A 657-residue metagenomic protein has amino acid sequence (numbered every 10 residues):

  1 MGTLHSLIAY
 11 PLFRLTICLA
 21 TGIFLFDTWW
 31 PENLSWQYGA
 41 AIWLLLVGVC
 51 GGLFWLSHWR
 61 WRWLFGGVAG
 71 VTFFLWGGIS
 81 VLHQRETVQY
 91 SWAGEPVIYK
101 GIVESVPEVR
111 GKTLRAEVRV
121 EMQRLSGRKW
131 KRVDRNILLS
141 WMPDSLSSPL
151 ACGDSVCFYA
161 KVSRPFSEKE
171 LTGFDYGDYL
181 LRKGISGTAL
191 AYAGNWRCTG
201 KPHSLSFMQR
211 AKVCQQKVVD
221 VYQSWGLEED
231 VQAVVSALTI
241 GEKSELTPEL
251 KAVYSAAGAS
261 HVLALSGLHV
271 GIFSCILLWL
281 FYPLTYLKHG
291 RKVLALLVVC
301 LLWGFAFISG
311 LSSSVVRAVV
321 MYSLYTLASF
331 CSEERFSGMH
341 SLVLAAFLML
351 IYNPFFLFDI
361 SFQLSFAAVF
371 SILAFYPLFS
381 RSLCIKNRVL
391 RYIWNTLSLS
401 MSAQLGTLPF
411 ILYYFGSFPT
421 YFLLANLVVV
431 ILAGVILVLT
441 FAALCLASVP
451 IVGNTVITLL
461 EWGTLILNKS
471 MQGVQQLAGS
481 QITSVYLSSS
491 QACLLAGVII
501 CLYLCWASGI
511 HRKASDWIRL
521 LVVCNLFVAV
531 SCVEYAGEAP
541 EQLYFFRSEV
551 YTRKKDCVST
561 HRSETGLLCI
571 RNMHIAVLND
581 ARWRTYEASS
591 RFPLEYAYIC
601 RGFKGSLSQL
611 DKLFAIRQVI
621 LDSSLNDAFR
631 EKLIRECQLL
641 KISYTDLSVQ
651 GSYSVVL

Functional and structural regions predicted by a protein language model:
M1-W29, A328-S329, E334-F336, A442-G473: Hydrophobic alpha-helical segments
M1-Y90, G94-P96, R317, I500-W517: N-terminal leader/targeting segments
G2-H5, S57-G66, G70-H261, E587 (+6 more regions): Membrane-interface helix/helix-cap signal primarily in integral membrane proteins
R14, G22, W59, A189 (+4 more regions): Hydrophobic alpha-helical transmembrane segments in multi-pass membrane proteins
G22, G101, A160, L238 (+7 more regions): Divalent metal-coordination and catalytic microenvironments
T28-G39, I360, P419, I482-L487: Membrane-helix interface and helix-disruption motif detector
S145-S148, D154-K161, Y179, R388 (+1 more regions): Non-globular, low-confidence helical/coil segments that flank catalytic cores
F207-Y222, V234, E242, L250 (+11 more regions): Hydrophobic alpha-helical segments of integral membrane proteins, encompassing both true transmembrane helices
